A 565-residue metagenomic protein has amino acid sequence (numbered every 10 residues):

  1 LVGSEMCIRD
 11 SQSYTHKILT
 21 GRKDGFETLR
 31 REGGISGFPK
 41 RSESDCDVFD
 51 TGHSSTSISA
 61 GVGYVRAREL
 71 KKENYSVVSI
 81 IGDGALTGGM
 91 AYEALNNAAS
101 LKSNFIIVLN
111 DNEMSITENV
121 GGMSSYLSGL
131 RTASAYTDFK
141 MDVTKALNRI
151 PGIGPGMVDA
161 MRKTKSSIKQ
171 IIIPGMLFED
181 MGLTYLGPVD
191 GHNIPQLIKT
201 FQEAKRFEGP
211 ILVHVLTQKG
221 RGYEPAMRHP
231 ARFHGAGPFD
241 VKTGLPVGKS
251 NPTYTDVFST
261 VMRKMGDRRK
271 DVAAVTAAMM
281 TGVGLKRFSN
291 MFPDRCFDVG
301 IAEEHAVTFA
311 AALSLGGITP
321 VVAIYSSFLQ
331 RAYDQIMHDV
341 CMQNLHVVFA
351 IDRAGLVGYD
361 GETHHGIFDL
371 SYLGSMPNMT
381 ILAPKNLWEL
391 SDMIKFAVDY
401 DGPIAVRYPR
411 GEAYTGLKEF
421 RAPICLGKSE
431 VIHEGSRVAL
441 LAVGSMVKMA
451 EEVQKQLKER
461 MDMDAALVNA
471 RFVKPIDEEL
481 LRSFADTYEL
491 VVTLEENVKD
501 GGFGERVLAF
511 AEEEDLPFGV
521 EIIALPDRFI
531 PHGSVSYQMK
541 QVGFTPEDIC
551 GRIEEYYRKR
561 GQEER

Functional and structural regions predicted by a protein language model:
S4-L101, Y254, D271-V272, T276-A277 (+1 more regions): Cofactor-binding active-site loop characterized by glycine-rich and histidine/acidic residues
E5, G209, T217-L329, Q335-L345 (+2 more regions): Non-catalytic terminal/interface segments that mediate subunit docking, oligomerization, and allosteric communication
R9-D10, R30, P39-I58, I81-A85 (+7 more regions): Active-site nucleophile and cofactor-binding loops and adjacent substrate-binding regions of central metabolic enzymes
F26-E32, S100-M114, A135-D138, C341-R353: A glycine-rich helix N-cap at a beta->alpha junction
E113-F258: Long, well-ordered, tryptophan-enriched scaffold segments
M157-P225, H346-D352, L370-E419, T545-R565: Structural signature of the thiamine diphosphate
K199-Q202, H234-G235, T253-R268, G284-N290 (+4 more regions): Glycine-/acidic-rich phosphate or pyrophosphate-binding loops and their flanking alpha/beta elements
P238-V241, P246-S250, G358-D360, T380 (+1 more regions): Peripheral docking tails and interdomain loops at the edges of cofactor- or intermediate-handling domains
